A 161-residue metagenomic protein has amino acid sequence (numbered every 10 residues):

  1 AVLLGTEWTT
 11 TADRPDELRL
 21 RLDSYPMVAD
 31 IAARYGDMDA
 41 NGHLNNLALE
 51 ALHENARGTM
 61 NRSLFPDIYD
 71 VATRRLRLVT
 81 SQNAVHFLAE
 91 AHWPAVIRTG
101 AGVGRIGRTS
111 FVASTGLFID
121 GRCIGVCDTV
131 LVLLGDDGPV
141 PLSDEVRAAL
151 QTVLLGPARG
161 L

Functional and structural regions predicted by a protein language model:
A1-S24, A29, F87, A91-V96 (+1 more regions): HotDog/MaoC-like acyl-thioester-processing domains
W8-S63: Catalytic strand-loop segment that frames the active site of acyl-thioester-processing enzymes
L44, L78-T80, I124: A broad, structural micro-motif
N61, T73, A158-L161: Hydrophobic, proline/glycine-rich low-complexity stretches
S63-Y69: Short, surface-exposed acidic-centric catalytic microdomains
R74-E90: Small beta-barrel nucleic-acid-binding modules, principally OB-folds
S81, A95-R98: Short Pro/Gly-enriched beta-strand edge/turn motifs at strand-loop
